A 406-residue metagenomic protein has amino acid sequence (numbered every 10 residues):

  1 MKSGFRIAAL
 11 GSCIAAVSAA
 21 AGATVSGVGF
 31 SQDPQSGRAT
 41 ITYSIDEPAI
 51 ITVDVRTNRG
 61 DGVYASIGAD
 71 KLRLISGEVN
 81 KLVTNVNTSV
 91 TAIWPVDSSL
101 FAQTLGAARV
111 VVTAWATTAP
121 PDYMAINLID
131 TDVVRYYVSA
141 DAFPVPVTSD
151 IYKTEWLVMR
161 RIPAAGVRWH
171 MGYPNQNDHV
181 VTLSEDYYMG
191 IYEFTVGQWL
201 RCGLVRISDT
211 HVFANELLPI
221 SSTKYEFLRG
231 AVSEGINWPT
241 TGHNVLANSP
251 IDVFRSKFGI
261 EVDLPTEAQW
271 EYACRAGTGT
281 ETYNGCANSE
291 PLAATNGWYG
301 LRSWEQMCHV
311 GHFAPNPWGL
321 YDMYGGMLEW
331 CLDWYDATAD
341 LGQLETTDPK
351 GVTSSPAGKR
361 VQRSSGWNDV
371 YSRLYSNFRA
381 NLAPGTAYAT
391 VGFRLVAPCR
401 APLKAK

Functional and structural regions predicted by a protein language model:
M1-A9: Bacterial N-terminal signal peptides that target proteins for export
L10, I14, A20-A23, D54 (+5 more regions): Short, compositionally biased
A21-A119: Long, compositionally biased, intrinsically disordered segments
Y43-E47, I191, G203, D322: Non-cytosolic beta-sheet module surface loops
I151-P163, N175, V180-L183, V212 (+7 more regions): Extracellular/periplasmic catalytic domains that process cell-envelope and extracellular macromolecules
R161, Y188, E193, S222 (+3 more regions): Short aromatic/basic micro-patch
E226-N377: Functional-site microenvironments in short loops/helix caps that host divalent-cation chemistry
